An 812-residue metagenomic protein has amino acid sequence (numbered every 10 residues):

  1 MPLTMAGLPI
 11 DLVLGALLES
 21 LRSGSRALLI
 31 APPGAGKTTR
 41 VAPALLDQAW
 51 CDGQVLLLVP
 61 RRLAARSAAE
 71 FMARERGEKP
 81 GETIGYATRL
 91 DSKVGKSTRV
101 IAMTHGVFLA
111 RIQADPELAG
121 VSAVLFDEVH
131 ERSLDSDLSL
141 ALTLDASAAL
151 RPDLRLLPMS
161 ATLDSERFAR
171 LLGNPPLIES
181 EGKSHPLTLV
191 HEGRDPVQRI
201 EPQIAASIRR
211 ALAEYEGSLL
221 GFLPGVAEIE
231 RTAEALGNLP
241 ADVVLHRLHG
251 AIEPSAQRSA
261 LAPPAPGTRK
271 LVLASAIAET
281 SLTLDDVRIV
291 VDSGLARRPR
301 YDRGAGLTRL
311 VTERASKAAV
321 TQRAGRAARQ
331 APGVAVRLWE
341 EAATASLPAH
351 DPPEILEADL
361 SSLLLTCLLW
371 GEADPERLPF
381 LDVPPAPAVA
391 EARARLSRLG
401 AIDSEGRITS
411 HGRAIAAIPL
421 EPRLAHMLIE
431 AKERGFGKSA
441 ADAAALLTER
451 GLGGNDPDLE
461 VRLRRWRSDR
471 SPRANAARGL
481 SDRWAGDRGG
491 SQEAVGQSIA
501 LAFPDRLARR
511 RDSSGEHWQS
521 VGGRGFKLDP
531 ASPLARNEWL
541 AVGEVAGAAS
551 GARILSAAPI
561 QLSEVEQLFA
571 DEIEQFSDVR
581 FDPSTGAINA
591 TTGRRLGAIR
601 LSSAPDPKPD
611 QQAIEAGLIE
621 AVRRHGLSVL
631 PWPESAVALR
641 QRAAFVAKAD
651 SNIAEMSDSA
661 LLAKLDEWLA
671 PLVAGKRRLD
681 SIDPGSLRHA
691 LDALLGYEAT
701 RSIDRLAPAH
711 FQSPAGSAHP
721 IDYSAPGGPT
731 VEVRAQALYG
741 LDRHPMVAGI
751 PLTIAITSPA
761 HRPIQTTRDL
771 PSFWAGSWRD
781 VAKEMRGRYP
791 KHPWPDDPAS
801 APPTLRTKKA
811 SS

Functional and structural regions predicted by a protein language model:
M1-M427, A546, P726-G728: P-loop NTPase motor module signature
T39, A241-D242, R247, A256-S259 (+3 more regions): Second RecA-like catalytic domain
Q113-A114, R199, D302, L347-A349 (+7 more regions): Short conserved micro-motifs at the rims of enzyme active sites and ligand-binding pockets
G173, R511-S514, I703-A707: A short, compositionally biased
L177-I178, E516-V521, R580, A709-P714: Short acidic-hydrophobic surface loop/beta-edge motif
H185, F526, A718-P720: Short, isolated positions in well-ordered beta-strands
D582, A587-S812: Charged, non-catalytic accessory extensions
